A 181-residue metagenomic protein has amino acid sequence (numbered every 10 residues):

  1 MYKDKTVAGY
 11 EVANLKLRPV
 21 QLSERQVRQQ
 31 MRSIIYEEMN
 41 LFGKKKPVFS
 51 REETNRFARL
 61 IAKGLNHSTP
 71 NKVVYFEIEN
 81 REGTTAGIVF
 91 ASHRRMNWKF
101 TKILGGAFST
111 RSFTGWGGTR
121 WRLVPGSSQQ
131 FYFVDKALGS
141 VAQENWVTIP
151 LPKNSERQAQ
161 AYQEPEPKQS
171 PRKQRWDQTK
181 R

Functional and structural regions predicted by a protein language model:
M1-L65: N-terminal Sec/ER secretory leader and immediately downstream segment of secreted/extracellular precursors
Y2-K5, I103-T179: Polybasic, proline/glycine-rich intrinsically disordered low-complexity segments
Y10-L17, F76, W98, W121: Hydrophobic transmembrane signal anchors and adjacent membrane-proximal interface regions, especially in viral
E11, Q21-Q26, E37-E38, E52-E53 (+6 more regions): Glutamate identity and glutamate-enriched acidic tracts
S50-G83, G87-A91: Mid-length scaffold segments of soluble, non-membrane domains
E79-R81, A91-M96, T101-G105: Solvent-exposed coil/turn segments that connect beta secondary-structure elements in extracytoplasmic/periplasmic
F90-H93, S140-A142: Short, ordered beta-strand-loop transition motifs
